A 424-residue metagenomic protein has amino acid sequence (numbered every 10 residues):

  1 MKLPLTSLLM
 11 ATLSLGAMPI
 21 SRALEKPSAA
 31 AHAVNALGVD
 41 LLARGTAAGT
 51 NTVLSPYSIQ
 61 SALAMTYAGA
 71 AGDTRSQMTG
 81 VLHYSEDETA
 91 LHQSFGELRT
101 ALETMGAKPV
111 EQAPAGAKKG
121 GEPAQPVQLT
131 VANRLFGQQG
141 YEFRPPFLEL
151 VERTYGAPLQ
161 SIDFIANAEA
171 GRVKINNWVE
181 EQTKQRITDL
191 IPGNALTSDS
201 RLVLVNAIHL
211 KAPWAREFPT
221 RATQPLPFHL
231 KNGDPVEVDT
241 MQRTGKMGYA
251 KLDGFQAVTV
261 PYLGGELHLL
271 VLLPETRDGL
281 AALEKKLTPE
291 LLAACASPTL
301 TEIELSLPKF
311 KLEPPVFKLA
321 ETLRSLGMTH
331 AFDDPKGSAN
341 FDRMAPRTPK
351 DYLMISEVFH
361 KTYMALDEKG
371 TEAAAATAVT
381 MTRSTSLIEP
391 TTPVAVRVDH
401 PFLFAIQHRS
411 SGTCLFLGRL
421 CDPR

Functional and structural regions predicted by a protein language model:
M1-L5: Positively charged n-region of N-terminal signal peptides that target proteins for export
S7-G16: Bacterial N-terminal signal peptides
G16-A17, S21-E25: Boundary at the C-terminal end of the N-terminal hydrophobic targeting segment
H32-T46, N51-Y57: Mature N-terminal segment immediately following signal peptide/propeptide cleavage in secreted/periplasmic
G49, E88-R277, A296-E389, P393: Non-catalytic, conformational "gating/processing" segments within enzyme and secreted inhibitor domains
G49-E86: N-terminal, post-signal-peptide region of Sec/Tat-exported proteins
L403-A405: Generic short beta-strand
L420-R424: A short acidic/small-residue loop/turn micro-motif
